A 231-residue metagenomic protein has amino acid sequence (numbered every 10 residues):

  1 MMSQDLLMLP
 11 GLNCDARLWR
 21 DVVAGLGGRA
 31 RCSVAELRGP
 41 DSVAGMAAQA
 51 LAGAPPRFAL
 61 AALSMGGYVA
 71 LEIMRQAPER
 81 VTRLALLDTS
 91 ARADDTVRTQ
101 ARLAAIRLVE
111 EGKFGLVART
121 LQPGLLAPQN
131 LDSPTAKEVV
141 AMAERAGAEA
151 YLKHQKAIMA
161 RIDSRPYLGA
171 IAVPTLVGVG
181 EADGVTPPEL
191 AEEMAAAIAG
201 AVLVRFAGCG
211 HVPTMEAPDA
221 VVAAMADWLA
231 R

Functional and structural regions predicted by a protein language model:
S3, L12-A61, R75-A77, A223: Active-site loop/oxyanion-hole signature of alpha/beta-hydrolase fold enzymes
V43, R75-Q76, R80-R119, P123: Flexible "cap/lid" loop of the alpha/beta hydrolase fold
A62-G66, A70: Gly/Ala-rich beta-loop-alpha elbow adjacent to hydrolase catalytic centers
D94-V97, G112-A170: Conserved alpha/beta-hydrolase catalytic His-Asp/Glu region
I171, V177-V179, D183: Short beta-strand/loop motif that positions the catalytic acidic residue of the alpha/beta-hydrolase fold
V173, P187-A196: Short alpha-helix in the alpha/beta-hydrolase fold that links the catalytic acid
A195-H211: Catalytic histidine neighborhood in serine/cysteine hydrolases with alpha/beta-hydrolase-type architecture
C209-V222: Catalytic histidine-centered segment of alpha/beta-hydrolase-like enzymes
